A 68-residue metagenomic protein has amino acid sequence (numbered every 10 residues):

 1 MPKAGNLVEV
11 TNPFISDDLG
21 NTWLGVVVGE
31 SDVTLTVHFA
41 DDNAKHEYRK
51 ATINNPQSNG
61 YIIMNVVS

Functional and structural regions predicted by a protein language model:
M1-D17: Short coil-to-beta transition motif at edge beta-strands of beta-rich domains
S16-G20, N43-H46: Short, solvent-exposed loop/turn segments that connect beta-strands within catalytic domains and beta-strand-rich
G20-E30: Short beta-strand-centered aromatic/proline hotspots
V33-T36: Short aromatic-glycine-enriched beta-strand elements
H38-S68: Intrinsically disordered, low-complexity, charged/polar segments
